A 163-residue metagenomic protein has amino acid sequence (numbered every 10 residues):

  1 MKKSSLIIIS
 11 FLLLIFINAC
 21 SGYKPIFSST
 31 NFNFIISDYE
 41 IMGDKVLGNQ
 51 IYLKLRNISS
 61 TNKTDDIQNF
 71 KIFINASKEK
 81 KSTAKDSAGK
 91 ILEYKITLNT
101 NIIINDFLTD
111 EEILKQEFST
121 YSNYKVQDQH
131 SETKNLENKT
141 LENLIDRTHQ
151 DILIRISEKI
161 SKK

Functional and structural regions predicted by a protein language model:
M1-I8: Bacterial N-terminal signal peptides that target proteins for export
F16-A19: C-terminal motif of bacterial Sec signal peptides marking the signal peptidase cleavage site
S21-K24: Bacterial signal peptide processing site
T30-L47: Post-signal peptide N-terminal segment of mature Sec-exported envelope proteins
G43-N57: Short extracytoplasmic
L53-I58, N62-I67, F73-E117, Y121-E142 (+2 more regions): Surface-exposed short loop/turn segments
I156-K163: Amphipathic, coiled-coil-like alpha-helical scaffolding segments used for oligomerization/assembly
